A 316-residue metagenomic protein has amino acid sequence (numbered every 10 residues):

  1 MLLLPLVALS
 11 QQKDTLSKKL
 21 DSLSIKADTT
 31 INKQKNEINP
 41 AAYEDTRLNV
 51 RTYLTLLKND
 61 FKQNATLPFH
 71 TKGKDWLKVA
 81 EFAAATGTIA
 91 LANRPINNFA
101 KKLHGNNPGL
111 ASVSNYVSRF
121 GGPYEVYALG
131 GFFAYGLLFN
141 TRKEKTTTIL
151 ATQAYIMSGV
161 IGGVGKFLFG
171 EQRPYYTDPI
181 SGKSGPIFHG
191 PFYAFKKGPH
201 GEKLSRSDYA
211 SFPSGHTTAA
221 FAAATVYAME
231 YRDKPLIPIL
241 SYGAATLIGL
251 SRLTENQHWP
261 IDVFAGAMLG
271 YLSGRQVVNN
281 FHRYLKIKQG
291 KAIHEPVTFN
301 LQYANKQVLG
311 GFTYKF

Functional and structural regions predicted by a protein language model:
M1-P5: Bacterial N-terminal signal peptides
A8-R119, L129-L138, F167, T177-A210 (+3 more regions): N-terminal targeting leaders of membrane proteins
A65-A80, V117-G122, S214, R232-I239 (+1 more regions): Membrane-penetrating hydrophobic segments
V79, L138-G165, D178: Interfacial segments of alpha-helical transmembrane regions
A85, I89, M157-G162, K166 (+3 more regions): Alpha-helical transmembrane segments of multipass membrane proteins
N97, K101, Y135, G162-G170 (+3 more regions): Membrane-water interface at transmembrane helix exits
G122-F133, H216-A220: Hydrophobic alpha-helical transmembrane segments
S184-A304, L309-K315: Membrane-embedded catalytic cores of phosphoryl/pyrophosphoryl-handling enzymes
